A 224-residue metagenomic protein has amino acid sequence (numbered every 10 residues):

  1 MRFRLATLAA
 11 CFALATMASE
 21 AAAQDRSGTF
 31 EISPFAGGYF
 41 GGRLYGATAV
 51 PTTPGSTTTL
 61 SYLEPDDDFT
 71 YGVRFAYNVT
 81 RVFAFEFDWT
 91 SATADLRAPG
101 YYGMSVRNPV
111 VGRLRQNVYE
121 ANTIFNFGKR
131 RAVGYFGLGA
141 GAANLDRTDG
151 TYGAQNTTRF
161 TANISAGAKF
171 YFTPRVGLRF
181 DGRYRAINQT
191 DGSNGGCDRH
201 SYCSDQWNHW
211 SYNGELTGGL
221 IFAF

Functional and structural regions predicted by a protein language model:
M1-S27: Cleavable N-terminal export/targeting peptides
A13-S19, G41, R185, A223: Hydrophobic alpha-helical segments of integral membrane proteins
A22-Y77, W89-S91, E215-F224: Short glycine/proline- and aromatic-enriched beta-strand/turn motifs that initiate or cap beta-hairpins
Q24, R74-Y152, T157-F160, F170-F172 (+2 more regions): Gram-negative (and chloroplast) outer-membrane scaffold detector with strong preference for beta-barrel transmembrane
S33-G37, D88-T90, F136-G139, D181-R183: Transmembrane beta-strands of outer-membrane beta-barrel proteins
L44-T52, R97-M104, D146-A154, D191-R199: Outer-membrane beta-barrel translocator domains and adjoining extracellular loop/strand segments of Gram-negative
T57-D66, P109-V110, C203-W207: A short acidic, glycine-rich active-site loop that binds or catalyzes chemistry on phosphate/adenosine moieties
T173-F224: Predominantly the C-terminal beta-signal and adjacent terminal strand-loop region of outer-membrane beta-barrel
